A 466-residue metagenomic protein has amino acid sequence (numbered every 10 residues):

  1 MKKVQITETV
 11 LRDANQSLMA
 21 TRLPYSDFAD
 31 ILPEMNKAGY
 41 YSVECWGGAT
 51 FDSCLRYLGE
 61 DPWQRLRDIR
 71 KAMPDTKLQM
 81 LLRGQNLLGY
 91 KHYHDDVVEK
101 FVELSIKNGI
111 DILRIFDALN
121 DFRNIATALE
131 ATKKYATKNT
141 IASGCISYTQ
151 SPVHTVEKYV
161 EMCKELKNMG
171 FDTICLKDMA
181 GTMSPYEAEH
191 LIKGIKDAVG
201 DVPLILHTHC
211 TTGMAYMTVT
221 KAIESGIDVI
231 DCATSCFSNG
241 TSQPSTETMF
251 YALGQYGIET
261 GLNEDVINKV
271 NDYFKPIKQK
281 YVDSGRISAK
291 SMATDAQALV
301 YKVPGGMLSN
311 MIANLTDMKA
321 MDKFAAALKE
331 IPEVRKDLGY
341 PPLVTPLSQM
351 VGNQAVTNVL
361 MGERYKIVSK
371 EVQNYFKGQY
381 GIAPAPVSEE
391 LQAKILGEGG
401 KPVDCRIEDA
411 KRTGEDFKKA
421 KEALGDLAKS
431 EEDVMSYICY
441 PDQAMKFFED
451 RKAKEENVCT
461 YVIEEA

Functional and structural regions predicted by a protein language model:
M1-M19, L66, K71: N-terminal amphipathic alpha-helix/helix-capping segment at the start of soluble metabolic enzymes
I6, A14, M35, I115 (+5 more regions): Conserved, mostly hydrophobic/aromatic
I6-L11, Y41-C45, T76-G84, D111-R114 (+4 more regions): Hydrophobic faces of well-ordered beta-strands that scaffold small-molecule active sites in alpha/beta enzyme cores
P33, E103, E130, K164 (+2 more regions): Alpha-helical segments flanking ligand/cofactor-binding loops in enzyme cores
E34-C54, S288-A298, K302-A466: Terminal or standalone catalytic/regulatory effector modules within metabolic enzymes and repeat proteins
G47-A131, Y135, I141-K167, A180-S184: Active-site beta->alpha loop and helix N-cap motifs at the rims of alpha/beta catalytic domains
M179-K366: Catalytic alpha/beta core domains of metabolic enzymes, predominantly
